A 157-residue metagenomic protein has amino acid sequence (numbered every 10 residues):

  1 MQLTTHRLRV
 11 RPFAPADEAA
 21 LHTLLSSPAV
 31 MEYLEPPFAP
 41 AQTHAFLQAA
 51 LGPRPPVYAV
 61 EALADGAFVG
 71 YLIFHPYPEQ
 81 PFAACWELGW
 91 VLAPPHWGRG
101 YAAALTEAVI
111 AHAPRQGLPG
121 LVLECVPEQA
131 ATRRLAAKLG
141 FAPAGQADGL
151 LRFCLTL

Functional and structural regions predicted by a protein language model:
M1-Y33, V57, E61-L157: Acyl-donor (CoA/ACP) binding surface of acyl/acetyltransferases
A29-A49: Conserved GNAT-fold acetyl-CoA-binding loop/helix
Q48-A59: A short helix-loop-beta-strand connector motif used in the catalytic cores of GNAT acetyltransferases and, in some
